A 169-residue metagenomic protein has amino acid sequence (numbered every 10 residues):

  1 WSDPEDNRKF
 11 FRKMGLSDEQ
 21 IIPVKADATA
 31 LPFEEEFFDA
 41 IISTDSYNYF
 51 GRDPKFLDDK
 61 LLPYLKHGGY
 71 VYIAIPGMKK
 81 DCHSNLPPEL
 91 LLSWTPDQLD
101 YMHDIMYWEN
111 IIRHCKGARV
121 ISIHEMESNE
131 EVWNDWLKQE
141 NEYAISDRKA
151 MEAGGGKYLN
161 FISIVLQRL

Functional and structural regions predicted by a protein language model:
W1-A30: Class I SAM-dependent methyltransferase SAM/SAH-binding core
G15, F50, Y64-L65: A generic alpha-to-beta junction signature in SAM-dependent methyltransferases
T29-I41: A short acidic, Gly/Pro-enriched loop at the edge of an enzyme's catalytic core that lines a small-molecule cofactor
D39-P54: A short SAM/SAH-binding and catalytic strip from SAM-dependent methyltransferases
P54-Y70: A short glycine-rich, Lys/Arg-flanked "PGG" loop and its adjoining helix->strand segment in the class I
P76-L99: Short, glycine-/aromatic-enriched active-site segment of Class I SAM-dependent methyltransferases
L99-K116: Short alpha-helix
S122-L169: Conserved Class I S-adenosyl-L-methionine
